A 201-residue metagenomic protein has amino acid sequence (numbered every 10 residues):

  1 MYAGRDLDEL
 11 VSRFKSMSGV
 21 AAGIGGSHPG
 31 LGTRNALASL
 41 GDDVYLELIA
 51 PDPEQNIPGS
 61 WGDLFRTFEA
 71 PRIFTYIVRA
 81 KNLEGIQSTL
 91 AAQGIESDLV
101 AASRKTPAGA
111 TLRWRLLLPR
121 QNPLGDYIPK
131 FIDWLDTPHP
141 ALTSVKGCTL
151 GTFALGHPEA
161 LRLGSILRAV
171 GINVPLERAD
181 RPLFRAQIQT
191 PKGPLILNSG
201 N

Functional and structural regions predicted by a protein language model:
M1-L7, A70-K81, K130-A160: N-terminal beta-strand motif that seeds the catalytic metal site of vicinal oxygen chelate
D6-L64: Glycine/small-residue-rich interface belts in oligomeric ring/scaffold proteins and their assembly partners
L7-A21, I86-Q93, E159-V170: Amphipathic alpha-helical segments
D8, V44, E54, N82-E84 (+3 more regions): Residues that cap or initiate secondary-structure elements
K15-S18, G25-S27, P53-P58, Q93-G94 (+3 more regions): A short linear-motif detector with a strong N-terminal bias
R34-S39, L46-L48, E84-T152, V170-N201: Vicinal oxygen chelate
P51-I86: A basic- and aromatic-enriched beta-loop-alpha substructure that forms the phosphate/nucleotide- and DNA/RNA-contacting
